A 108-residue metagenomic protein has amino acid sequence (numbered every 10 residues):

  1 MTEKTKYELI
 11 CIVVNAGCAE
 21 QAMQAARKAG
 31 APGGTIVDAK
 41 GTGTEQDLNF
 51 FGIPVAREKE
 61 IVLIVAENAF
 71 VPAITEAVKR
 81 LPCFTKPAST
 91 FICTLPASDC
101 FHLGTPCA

Functional and structural regions predicted by a protein language model:
M1-A108: Positively charged, small/polar-rich N-terminal and surface patches that mediate targeting and assembly and bind
